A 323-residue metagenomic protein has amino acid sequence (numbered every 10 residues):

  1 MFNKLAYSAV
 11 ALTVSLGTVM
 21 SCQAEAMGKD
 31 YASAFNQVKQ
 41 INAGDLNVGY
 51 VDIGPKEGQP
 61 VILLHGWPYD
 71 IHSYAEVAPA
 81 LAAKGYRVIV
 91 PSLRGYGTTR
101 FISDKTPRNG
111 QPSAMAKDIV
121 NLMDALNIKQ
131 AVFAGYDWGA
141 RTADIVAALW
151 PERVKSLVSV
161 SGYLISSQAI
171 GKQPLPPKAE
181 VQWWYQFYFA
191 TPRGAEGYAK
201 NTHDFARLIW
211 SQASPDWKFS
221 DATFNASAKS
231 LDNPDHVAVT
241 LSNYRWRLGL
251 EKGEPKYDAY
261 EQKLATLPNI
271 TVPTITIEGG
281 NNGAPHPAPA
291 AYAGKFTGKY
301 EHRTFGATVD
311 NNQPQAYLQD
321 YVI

Functional and structural regions predicted by a protein language model:
M1-A9: Bacterial N-terminal signal peptides that target proteins for export
A9-G17: Bacterial N-terminal signal peptides
V19-S21: N-terminal signal peptide c-region/cleavage motif recognized by signal peptidases
E25-Q37, D45-V48, I53, P60 (+4 more regions): Flexible "cap/lid" subdomain of the alpha/beta-hydrolase fold that forms the substrate-access gate
N42-G44, H65: Short strand-coil-strand connectors
D52-F101, Y292: Conserved HGGG/HGGXW glycine-rich cap/lid loop of the alpha/beta-hydrolase fold
K299-I323: Catalytic active-site module of serine/aspartate enzymes centered on a nucleophile-bearing elbow/loop
